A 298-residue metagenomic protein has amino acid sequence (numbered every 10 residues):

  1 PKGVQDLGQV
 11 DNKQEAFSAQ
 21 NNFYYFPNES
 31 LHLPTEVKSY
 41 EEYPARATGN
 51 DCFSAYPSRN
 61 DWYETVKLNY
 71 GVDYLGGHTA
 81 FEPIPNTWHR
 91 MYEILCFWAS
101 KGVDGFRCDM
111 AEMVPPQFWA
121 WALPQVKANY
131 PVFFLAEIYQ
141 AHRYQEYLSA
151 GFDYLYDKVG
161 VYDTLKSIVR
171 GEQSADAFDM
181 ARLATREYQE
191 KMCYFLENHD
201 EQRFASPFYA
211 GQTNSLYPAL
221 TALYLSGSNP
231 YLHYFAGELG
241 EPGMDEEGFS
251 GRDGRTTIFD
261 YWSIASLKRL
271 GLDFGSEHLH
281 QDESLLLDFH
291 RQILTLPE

Functional and structural regions predicted by a protein language model:
P1, M110-E112, A136-I138, F235-E238: A cross-domain feature marking catalytic cores of carbohydrate-active enzymes and several ubiquitous metabolic/repair
P1-F97, A122: Substrate-binding/active-site clefts of carbohydrate-active enzymes
F23, E112-V114, Q140: Active-site-proximal loop/turn and secondary-structure-junction residues that shape catalytic pockets, frequently
E64-T87, V103-M113, V159-G171, D200-G211 (+1 more regions): The substrate-binding groove and active-site-proximal loops of carbohydrate-active enzymes, especially glycoside
M91-V114, Y194: Active-site groove signature of glycoside hydrolases
G105-R107, F133-L135, D153, K191-Y194 (+1 more regions): Structural preference for beta-strand elements that scaffold enzyme active sites
P116-A128, L135-R170, P242-G251: Substrate-binding cleft/loops of secretory-pathway carbohydrate-active enzymes
R186-E190, E197-N198, R203-E298: Loop/helix patches that line or flank the sugar-binding groove of alpha-linked glycan CAZymes
